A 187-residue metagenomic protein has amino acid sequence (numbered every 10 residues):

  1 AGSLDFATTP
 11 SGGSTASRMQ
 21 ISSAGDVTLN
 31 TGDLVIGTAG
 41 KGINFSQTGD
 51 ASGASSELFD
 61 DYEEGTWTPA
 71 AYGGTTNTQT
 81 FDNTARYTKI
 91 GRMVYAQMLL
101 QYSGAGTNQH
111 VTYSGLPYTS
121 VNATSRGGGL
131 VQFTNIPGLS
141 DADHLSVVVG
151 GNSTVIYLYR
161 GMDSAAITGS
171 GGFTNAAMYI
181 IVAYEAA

Functional and structural regions predicted by a protein language model:
A1-I36, M93: Beta-strand-rich receptor-binding modules of extracellular spikes/adhesins
F6, I21, L58-F59, Y87 (+3 more regions): Extracellular/surface recognition and adhesion modules
S11-S14, Q47-E57, T66-I90, L99-N122 (+1 more regions): Surface-exposed ligand/attachment interfaces on beta-rich extracellular proteins
R18-I21, Y87, H144-G150: Broad, structure-driven detector of short, well-ordered beta-strand segments within folded domains
A39-I43: Short, contiguous pre-domain boundary segments
L100-S153: Terminal beta-strand-rich extracellular "head" domains that mediate receptor/glycan or other ligand binding
L139-A176: Structured beta-strand segments within beta-sheet-rich domains
T174-A187: Short, structured beta-strand segments at or near domain termini in extracellular proteins/domains
